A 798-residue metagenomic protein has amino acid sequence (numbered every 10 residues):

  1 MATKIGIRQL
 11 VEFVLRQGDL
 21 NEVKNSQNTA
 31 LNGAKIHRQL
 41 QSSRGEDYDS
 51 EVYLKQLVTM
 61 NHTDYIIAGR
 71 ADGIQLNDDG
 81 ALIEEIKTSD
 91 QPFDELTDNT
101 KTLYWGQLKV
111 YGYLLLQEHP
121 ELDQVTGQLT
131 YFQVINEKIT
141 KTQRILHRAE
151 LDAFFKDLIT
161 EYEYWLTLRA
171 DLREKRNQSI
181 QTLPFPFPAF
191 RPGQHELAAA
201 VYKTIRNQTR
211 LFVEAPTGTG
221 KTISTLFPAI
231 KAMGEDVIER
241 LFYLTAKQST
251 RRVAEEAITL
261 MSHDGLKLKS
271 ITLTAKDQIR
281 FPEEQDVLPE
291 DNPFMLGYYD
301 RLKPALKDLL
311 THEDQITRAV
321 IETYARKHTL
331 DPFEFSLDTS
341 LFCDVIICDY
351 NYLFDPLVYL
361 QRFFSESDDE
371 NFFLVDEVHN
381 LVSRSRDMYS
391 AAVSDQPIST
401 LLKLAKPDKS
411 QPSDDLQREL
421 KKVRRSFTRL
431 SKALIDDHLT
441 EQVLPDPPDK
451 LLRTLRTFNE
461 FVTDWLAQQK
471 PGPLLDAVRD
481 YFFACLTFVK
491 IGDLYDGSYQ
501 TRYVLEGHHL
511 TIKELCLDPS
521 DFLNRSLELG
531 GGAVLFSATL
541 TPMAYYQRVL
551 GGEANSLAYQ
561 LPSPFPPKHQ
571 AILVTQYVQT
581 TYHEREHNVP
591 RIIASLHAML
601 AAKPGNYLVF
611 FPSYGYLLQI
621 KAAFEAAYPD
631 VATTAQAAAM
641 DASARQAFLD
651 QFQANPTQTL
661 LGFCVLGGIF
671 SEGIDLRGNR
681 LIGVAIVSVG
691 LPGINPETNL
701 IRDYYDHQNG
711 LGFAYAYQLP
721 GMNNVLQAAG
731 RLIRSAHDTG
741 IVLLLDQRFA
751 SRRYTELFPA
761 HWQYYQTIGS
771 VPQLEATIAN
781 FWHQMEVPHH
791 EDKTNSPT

Functional and structural regions predicted by a protein language model:
M1-L76: Metal-dependent nuclease catalytic cores that hydrolyze phosphodiester bonds in DNA/RNA, characterized by
Q56-A153: Mg2+/Mn2+-dependent nuclease catalytic core
L172-E214: Conserved pre-motif I regulatory segment
N177-Q178, P184, V237-I346, F354 (+3 more regions): A substrate-engagement module of RecA-like helicase motors
R206-P228: Walker A/P-loop
T225, R252, H328-V345, Y350-N459 (+2 more regions): Signature of the SF2 helicase/ATPase Hel1-core->accessory helical subdomain module
I321-L341, I346, L357-F364, F461-Q579 (+3 more regions): A contiguous, basic/glycine-rich beta-loop/short-helix subdomain that forms a polymer-engagement track
Q576-H587, A638-F749: Conserved RecA-like P-loop NTPase helicase motor core
